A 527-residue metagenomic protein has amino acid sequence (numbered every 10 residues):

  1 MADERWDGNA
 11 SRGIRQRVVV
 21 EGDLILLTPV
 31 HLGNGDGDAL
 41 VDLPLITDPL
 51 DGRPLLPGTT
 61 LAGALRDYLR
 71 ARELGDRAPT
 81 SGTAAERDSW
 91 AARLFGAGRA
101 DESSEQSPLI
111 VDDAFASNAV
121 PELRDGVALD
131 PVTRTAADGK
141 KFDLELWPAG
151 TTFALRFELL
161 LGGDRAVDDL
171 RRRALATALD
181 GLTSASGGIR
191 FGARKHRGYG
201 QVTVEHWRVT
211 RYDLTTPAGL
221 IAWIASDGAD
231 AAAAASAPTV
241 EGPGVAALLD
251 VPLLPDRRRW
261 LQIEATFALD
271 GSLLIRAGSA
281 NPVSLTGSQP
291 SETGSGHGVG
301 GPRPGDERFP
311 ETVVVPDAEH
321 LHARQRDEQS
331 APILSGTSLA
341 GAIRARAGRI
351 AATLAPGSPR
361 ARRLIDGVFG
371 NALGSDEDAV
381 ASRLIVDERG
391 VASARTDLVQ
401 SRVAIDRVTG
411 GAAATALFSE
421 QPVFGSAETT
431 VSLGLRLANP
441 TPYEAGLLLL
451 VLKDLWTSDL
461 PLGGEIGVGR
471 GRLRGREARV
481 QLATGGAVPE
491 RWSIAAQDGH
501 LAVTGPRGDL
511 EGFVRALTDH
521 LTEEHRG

Functional and structural regions predicted by a protein language model:
M1-G527: Small/polar/charged residue-enriched interaction surfaces, especially the RNA/DNA-contacting tracks of RNP/CRISPR
